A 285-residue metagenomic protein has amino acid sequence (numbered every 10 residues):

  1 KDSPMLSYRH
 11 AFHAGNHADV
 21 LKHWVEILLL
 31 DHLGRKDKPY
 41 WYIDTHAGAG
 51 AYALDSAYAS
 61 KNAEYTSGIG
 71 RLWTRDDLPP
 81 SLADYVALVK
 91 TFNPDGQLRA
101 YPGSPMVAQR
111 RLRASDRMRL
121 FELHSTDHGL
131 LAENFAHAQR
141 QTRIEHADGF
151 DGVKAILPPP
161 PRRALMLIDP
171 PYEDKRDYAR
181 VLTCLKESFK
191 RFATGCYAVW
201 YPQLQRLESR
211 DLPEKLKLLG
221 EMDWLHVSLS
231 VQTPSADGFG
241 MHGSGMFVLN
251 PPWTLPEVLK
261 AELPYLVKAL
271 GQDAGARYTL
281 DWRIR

Functional and structural regions predicted by a protein language model:
K1-R285: Class I S-adenosyl-L-methionine-dependent methyltransferase catalytic core
